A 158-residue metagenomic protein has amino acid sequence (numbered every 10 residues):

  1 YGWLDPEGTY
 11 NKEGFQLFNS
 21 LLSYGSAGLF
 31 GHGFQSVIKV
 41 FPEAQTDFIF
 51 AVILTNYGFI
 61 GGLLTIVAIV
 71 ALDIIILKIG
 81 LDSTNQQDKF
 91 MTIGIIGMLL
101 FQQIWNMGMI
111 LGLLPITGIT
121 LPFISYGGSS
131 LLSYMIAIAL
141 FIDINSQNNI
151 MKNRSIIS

Functional and structural regions predicted by a protein language model:
Y1-G62, Q86-Q87: Hydrophobic, glycine- and aromatic-enriched re-entrant/interface helices and adjoining loop segments
A44-Q45, A68-I76, Q87-I95: Hydrophobic alpha-helical segments embedded in the membrane of multi-pass proteins
N56-I74: Hydrophobic alpha-helical transmembrane segments
L63-L64, M91-T92, L132: Hydrophobic alpha-helical transmembrane segments
I66, M98, F141-D143: Hydrophobic alpha-helical segments of integral membrane proteins
A71-I75, L99, G108, A139: Transmembrane alpha-helix boundary/anchor motif
I79-G118, I124: Loop-to-helix entry and N-terminal half of a specific, functionally important transmembrane alpha helix in multi-pass
M107-S158: A juxtamembrane structural motif centered on a specific transmembrane helix
